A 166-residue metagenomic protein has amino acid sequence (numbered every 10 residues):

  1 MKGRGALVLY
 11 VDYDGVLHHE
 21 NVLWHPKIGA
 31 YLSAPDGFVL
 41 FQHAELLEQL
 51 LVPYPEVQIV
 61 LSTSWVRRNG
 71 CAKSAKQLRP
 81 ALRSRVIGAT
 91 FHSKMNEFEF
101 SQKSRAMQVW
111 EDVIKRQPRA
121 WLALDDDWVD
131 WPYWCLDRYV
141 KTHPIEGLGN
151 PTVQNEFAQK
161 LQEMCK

Functional and structural regions predicted by a protein language model:
M1-G3, K115: Short, flexible hinge/linker loops that cap or flank conserved catalytic cores
G3-E97: Alpha-helical substrate-recognition element adjacent to the catalytic core
A72-K166: C-terminal cap/substrate-recognition subdomain and adjoining C-terminal extension of metal-dependent phosphatase-like
